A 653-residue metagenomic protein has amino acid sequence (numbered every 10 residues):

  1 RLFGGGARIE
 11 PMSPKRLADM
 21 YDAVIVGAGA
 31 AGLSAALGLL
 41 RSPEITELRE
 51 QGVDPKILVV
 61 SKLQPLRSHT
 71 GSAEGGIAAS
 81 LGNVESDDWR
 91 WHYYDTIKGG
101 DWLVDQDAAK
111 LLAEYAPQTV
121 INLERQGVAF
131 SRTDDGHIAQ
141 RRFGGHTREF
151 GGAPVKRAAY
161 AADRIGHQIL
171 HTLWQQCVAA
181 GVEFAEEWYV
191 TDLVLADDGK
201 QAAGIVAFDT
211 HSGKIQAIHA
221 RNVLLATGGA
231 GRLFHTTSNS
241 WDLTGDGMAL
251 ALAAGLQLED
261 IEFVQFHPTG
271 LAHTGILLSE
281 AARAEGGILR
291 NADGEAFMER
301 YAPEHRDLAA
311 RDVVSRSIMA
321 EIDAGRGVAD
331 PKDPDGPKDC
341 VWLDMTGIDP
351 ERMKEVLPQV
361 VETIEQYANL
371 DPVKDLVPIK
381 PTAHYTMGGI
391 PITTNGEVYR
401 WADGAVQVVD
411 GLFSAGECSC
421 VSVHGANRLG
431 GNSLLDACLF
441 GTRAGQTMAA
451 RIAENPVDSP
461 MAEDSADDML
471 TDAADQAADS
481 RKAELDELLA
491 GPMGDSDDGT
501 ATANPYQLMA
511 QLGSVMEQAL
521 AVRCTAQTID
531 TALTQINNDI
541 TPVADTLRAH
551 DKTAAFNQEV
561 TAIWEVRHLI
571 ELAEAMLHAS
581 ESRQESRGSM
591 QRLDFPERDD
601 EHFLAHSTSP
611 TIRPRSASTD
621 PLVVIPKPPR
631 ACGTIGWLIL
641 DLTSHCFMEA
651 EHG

Functional and structural regions predicted by a protein language model:
I9-V24, A30, A35-G38, S42-E44 (+17 more regions): Glycine- and aromatic-enriched mobile tails/lids
L63-Y94, D101, I276-E280: Conserved N-terminal glycine-rich FAD pyrophosphate-binding loop of Rossmann-like flavoproteins
W102-Q106, R142-L170, G231-H235, C340-E351: Helix-loop-beta segment of a Rossmann-like dinucleotide-binding subdomain
V104-E114, R157-Q175, A185, T237-G245 (+3 more regions): Short beta-strand to alpha-helix junction loop
E124-K214, H219, A226, H267 (+1 more regions): Conserved redox-cofactor binding core of oxidoreductases
D192-A217, L370, K374-V423: FAD-site-proximal beta/loop scaffold in flavoenzymes
N222-I276, G430-T447: Glycine-rich loop(s) and the adjacent beta-strand/alpha-helix scaffold that form part
L250, L256-P378, T447, A453: An anion/pyrophosphate-binding glycine-rich loop and adjacent beta-alpha core in soluble alpha-beta enzymes
